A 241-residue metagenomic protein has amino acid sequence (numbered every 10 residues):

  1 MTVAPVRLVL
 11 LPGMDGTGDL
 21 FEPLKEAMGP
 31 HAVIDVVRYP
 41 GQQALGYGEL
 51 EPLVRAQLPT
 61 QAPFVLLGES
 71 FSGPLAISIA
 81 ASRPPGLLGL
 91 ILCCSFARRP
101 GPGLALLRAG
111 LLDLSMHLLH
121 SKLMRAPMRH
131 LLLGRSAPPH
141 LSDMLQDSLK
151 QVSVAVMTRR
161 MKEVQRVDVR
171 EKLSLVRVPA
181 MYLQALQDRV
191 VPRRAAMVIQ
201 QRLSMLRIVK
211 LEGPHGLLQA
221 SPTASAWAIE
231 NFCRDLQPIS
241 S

Functional and structural regions predicted by a protein language model:
T2-A44: Conserved HGGG/HGGXW glycine-rich cap/lid loop of the alpha/beta-hydrolase fold
P23, V178, P192-Q200: Short alpha-helix in the alpha/beta-hydrolase fold that links the catalytic acid
G68-S72, A76: Gly/Ala-rich beta-loop-alpha elbow adjacent to hydrolase catalytic centers
A81, G86-L118: Flexible "cap/lid" loop of the alpha/beta hydrolase fold
S121-S174: Conserved alpha/beta-hydrolase catalytic His-Asp/Glu region
V176, Y182-Q184, D188: Short beta-strand/loop motif that positions the catalytic acidic residue of the alpha/beta-hydrolase fold
Q187-V191, G216: Acidic catalytic loop of the alpha/beta-hydrolase fold
G213-A226: Catalytic histidine-centered segment of alpha/beta-hydrolase-like enzymes
